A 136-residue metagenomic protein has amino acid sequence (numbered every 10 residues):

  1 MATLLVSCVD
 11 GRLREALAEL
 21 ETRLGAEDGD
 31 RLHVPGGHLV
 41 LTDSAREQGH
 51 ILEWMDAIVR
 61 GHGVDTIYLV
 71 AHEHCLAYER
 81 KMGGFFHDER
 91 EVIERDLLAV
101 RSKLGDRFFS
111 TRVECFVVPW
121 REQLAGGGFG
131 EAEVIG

Functional and structural regions predicted by a protein language model:
M1-T3, C8-L17, E27, G37-E47 (+2 more regions): Divalent-metal-activated hydrolytic enzyme cores
A18, E53-D56: A generic local structural motif
T22, A57-R60: Short, intrinsically disordered, mixed-charge
T22-D30: Short helix-loop-beta junction
E47-E53: Charged helix-capping and loop-helix junction motifs
H72: Acidic/histidine-rich, metal-coordinating catalytic segments
